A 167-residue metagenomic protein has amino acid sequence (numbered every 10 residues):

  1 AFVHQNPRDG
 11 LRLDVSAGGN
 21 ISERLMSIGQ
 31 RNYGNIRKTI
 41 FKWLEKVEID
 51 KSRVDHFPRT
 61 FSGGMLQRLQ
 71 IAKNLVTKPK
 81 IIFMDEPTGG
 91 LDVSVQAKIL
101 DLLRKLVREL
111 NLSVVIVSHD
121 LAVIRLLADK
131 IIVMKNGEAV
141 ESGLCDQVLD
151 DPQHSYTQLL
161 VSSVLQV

Functional and structural regions predicted by a protein language model:
N35-S52, V161-S162: Conserved ABC ATPase "signature" region
I49, D150-V167: C-terminal boundary and immediately downstream tail of ABC-type ATPase nucleotide-binding domains
F57-F61, M65: Conserved ABC ATPase signature
K78: Conserved catalytic motifs of ABC-family nucleotide-binding domains
I124-L126: A short, surface-exposed alpha-helical micro-motif characterized by mixed small hydrophobic and charged/polar residues
S142-G143: ABC ATPase "signature
